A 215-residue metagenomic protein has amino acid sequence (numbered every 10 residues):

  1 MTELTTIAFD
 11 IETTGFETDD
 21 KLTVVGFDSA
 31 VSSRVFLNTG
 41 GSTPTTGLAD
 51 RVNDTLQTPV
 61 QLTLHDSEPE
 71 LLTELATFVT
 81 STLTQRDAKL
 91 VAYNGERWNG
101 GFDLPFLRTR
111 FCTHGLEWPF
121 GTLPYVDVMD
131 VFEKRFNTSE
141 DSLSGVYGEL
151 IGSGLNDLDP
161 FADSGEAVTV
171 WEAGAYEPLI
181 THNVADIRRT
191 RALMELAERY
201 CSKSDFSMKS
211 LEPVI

Functional and structural regions predicted by a protein language model:
M1-T5, M208-I215: Terminal disorder- and signal-encoded targeting elements
T2-R108: Conserved non-catalytic scaffold segment of RNase H-like nuclease domains
A30, D87-S207, L211: Metal-dependent phosphoesterase core characteristic of DEDDh/y 3'-5' exonuclease domains
N38-T43, F206-P213: Short alpha-helical "patches" and their helix-cap loops
